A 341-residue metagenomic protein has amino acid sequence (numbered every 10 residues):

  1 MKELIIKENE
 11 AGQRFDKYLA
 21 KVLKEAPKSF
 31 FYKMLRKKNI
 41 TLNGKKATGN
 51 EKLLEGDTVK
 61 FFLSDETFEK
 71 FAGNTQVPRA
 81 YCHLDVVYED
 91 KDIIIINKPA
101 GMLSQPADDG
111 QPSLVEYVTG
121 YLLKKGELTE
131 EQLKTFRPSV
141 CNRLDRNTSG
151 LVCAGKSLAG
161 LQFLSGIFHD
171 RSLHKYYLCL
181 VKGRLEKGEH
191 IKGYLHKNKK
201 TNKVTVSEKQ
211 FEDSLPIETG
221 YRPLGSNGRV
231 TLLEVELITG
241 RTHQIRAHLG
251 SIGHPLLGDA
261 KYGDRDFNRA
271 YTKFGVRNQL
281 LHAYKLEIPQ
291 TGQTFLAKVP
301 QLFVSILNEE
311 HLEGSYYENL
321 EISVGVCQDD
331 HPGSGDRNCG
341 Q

Functional and structural regions predicted by a protein language model:
M1-K199, L215, S226, K298-E310 (+2 more regions): RNA pseudouridine synthases
L42-G44, I252, P289: Short strand-turn-strand beta-turns centered on an Asx-Gly dipeptide
F68-E69, T201-V204, P216, R265-Y271: Short Pro/Gly-enriched beta-strand edge/turn motifs at strand-loop
Q76-Y81, K209-T219, L280-L281: Short coil-to-beta-strand transition motifs
C82-H83, V204-F211, A270-G275: Short, P/G- and charge-enriched loop/turn segments at secondary-structure junctions
S104, T148, T205, T219 (+2 more regions): Ser/Thr-centric signal marking residues that sit in or immediately flank functional binding/regulatory motifs
Q111-V118, L122, S157-L158, H169 (+2 more regions): Pseudouridine synthase
G220-G225: Short amphipathic beta-strand and strand-loop transition segments with alternating hydrophobic
